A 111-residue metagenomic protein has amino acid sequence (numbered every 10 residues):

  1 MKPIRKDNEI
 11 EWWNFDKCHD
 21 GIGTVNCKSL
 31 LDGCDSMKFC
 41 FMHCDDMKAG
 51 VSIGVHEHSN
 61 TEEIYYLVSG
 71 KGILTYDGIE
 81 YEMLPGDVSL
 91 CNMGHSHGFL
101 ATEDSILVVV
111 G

Functional and structural regions predicted by a protein language model:
M1-F39, G54: A short, N-terminal "cap"/entry segment at the start of jelly-roll beta-barrel domains of the cupin/DSBH fold
S29, F41-S59: Conserved short histidine dyad/triad with adjacent acidic residue
S36, M93-G111: Ligand-binding loop in jelly-roll beta-barrel domains
K48, N60, L67, N92-G94 (+1 more regions): A short, compositionally biased micro-patch
N60-I73, D77: Glycine- and acidic-residue-biased ligand/ion/polar-headgroup-sensing regions
V68-S69, L84-P85, E103: A cytosolic small-molecule/anion-sensing beta-strand core signal
G78-G94: Short acidic-glycine-tyrosine-enriched beta hairpin
